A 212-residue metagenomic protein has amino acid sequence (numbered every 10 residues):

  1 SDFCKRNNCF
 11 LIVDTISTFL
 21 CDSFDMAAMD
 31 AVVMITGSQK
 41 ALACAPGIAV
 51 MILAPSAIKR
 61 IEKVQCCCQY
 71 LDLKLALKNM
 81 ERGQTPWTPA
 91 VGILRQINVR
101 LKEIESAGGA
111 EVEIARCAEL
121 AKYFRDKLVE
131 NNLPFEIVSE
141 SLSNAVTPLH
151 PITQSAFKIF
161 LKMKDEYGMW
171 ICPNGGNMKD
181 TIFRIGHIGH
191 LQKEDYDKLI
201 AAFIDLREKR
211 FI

Functional and structural regions predicted by a protein language model:
S1-D25: Catalytic PLP-binding core of fold-type I/II PLP enzymes
L11-T15, M34-G37, C44, I171-P173: General beta-strand structural signal in soluble alpha/beta enzymes
A27-Q39: Conserved active-site segment immediately N-terminal to the catalytic lysine that forms the internal aldimine
Q39-Y123: Active-site C-terminal subdomain of aminotransferase-like
N132-E136, M169-N174: A short linear hydrophobic-aromatic micro-motif
P134-E166: Conserved PLP-binding catalytic core of the aspartate aminotransferase-like
N177, T181-I212: PLP-dependent enzyme catalytic core of the Aspartate aminotransferase-like
